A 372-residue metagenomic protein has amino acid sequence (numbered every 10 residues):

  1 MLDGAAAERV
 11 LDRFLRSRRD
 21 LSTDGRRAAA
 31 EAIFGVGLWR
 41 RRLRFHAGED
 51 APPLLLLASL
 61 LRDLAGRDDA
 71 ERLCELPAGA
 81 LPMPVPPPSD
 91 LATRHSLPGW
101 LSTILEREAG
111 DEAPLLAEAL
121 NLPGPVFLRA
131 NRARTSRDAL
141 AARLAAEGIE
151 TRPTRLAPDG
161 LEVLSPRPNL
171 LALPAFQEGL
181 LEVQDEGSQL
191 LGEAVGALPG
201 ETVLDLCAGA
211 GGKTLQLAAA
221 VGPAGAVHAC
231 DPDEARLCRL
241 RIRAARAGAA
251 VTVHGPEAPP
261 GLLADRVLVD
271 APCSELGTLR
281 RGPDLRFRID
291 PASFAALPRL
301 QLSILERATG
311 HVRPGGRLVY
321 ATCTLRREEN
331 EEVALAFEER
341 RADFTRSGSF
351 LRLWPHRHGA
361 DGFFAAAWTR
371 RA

Functional and structural regions predicted by a protein language model:
M1-L171, V221: Class I Rossmann-like S-adenosyl-L-methionine
S102-T103, C230-R239, L285-V312: Glycine-rich S-adenosyl-L-methionine
G200-C207: Conserved class I S-adenosyl-L-methionine
V203, A224-H228: Short beta-strand element of Class I
A210-G211, E275: Conserved SAM/SAH-binding loop
T214-A218: Conserved SAM-dependent methyltransferase scaffold
P232-L262: S-adenosyl-L-methionine
E257-L268, P272-S274, A295, L302 (+1 more regions): C-terminal catalytic and target-recognition region of SAM-dependent MTase-like enzymes, primarily methyltransferases
